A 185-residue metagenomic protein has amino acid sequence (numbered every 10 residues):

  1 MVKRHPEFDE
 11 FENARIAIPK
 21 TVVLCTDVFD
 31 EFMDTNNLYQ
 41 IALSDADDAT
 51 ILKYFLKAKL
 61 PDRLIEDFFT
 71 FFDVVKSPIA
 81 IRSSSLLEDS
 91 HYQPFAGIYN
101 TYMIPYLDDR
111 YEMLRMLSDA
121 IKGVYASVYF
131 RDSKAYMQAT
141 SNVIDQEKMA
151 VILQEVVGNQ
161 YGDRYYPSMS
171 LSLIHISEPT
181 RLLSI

Functional and structural regions predicted by a protein language model:
M1-I152, Y161-G162, Y166: N-terminal beta-alpha lobe that positions the nucleotide/phosphoryl donor in ATP/NTP-coupled carboxylate activation
V157: Extended, highly charged clamp/arch subdomains and adjacent linkers that form or line substrate-binding channels
S168, L173: Conserved, well-ordered active-site substructure
I174-I185: Single conserved hydrophobic/aromatic residue that forms the stacking wall/gate of nucleotide- or nucleobase-binding
